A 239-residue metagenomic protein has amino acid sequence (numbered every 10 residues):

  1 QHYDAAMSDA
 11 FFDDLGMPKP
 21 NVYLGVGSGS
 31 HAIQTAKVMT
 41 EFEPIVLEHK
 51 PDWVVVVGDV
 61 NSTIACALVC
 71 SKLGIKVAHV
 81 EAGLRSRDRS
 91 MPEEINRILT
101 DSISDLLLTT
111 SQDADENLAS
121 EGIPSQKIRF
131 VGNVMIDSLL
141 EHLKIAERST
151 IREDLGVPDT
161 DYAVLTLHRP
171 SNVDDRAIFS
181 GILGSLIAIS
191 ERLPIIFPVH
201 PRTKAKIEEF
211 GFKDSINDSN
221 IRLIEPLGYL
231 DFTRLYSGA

Functional and structural regions predicted by a protein language model:
Q1-N21: Small-residue-rich anion-binding loops in enzyme active sites
Q1-Y3, L108, I195-P201: Short internal beta-strands
H2-A6, G25, I103-I178: A nucleotide-sugar donor-handling region in carbohydrate enzymes
D9-F11, M17, E147-G238: Donor-nucleotide binding loops and adjacent catalytic segments primarily of GT-B fold Leloir glycosyltransferases
F11, Y23-G122: Active-site and donor-binding regions of nucleotide-sugar-utilizing enzymes
N21, I128, N220-R222: Short, conserved active-site loop motifs that form the nucleotide-linked donor/cofactor pocket
A82-S86, N133, I221, P226-Y229: Short, acidic/turn-prone active-site loops that include or flank metal/cofactor- and phosphate-binding residues
S104, G238-A239: An anion/phosphate-binding loop that grips the pyrophosphate of nucleotide cofactors and donors
